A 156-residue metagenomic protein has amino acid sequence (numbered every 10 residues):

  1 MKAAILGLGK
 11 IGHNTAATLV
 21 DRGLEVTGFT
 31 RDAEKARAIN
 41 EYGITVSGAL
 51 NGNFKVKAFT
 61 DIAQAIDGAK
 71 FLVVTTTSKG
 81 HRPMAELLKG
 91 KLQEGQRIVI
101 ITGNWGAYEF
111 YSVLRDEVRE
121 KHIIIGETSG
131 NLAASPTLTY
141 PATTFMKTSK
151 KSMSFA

Functional and structural regions predicted by a protein language model:
M1-S47, I66: NAD(P)+-binding Rossmann beta1-loop-alpha1 motif at the extreme N-terminus of oxidoreductases
A17, A63, E86-K89: Alpha-helical segments flanking ligand/cofactor-binding loops in enzyme cores
A49-K57, R119-I125: A short helix-to-beta-strand connector/capping loop
G52-G68: Short acidic low-complexity segments
K70-F71, R97: Structural motif
S78-P141: Rossmann-like NAD(P)(H) cofactor-binding subdomain of soluble oxidoreductases
T139-A156: Short beta-strand and adjoining strand-loop segment in the mid-core of the Rossmann-like NAD(P)-dependent dehydrogenase
